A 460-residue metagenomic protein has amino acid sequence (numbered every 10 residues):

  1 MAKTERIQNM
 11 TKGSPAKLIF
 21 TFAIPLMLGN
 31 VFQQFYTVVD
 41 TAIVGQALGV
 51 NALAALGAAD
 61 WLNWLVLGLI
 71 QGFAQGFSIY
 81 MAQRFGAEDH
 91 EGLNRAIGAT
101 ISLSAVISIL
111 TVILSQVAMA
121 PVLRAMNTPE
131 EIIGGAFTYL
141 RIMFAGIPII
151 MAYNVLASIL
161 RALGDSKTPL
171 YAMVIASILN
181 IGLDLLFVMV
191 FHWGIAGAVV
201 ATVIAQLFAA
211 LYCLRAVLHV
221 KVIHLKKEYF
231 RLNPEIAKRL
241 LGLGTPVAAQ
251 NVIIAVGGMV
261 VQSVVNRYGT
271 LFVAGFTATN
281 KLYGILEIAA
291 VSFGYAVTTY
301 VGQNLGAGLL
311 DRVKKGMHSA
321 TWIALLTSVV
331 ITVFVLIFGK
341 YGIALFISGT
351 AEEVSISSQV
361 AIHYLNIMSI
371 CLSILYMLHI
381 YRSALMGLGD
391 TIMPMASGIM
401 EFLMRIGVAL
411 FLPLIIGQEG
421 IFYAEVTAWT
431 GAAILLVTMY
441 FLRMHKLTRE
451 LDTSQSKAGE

Functional and structural regions predicted by a protein language model:
M1-A23, M81-G146, V190-T245, V301-I370 (+1 more regions): Short alpha-helical transmembrane segments in multi-pass integral membrane proteins
M10-L48, W61-G76, Y80, A105-V112 (+4 more regions): N-terminal transmembrane alpha-helices
T21-D40, I142, Y153, A176 (+4 more regions): Transmembrane helical elements of multi-pass membrane transporters/channels
I24, L28, A59-L62, S102 (+15 more regions): Hydrophobic residues within alpha-helical transmembrane segments of multi-pass solute transporters/permease subunits
F35-A54, L123-E130, L186-W193, V252-I285 (+5 more regions): Helix-terminus/linker motif at the lipid-water interface of multi-pass membrane proteins
L53-I113, I150-P169, G275-G339, L375-S397: Small-residue-rich hydrophobic transmembrane alpha-helices
L65, N180-D184, A209-L214, I285-I288 (+3 more regions): Hydrophobic transmembrane alpha-helices of multi-pass small-molecule transporters
A74, M143-R161, P169-S177, A198-L211 (+4 more regions): Short runs within selected transmembrane alpha-helices of multi-pass transporters and secretion channels
